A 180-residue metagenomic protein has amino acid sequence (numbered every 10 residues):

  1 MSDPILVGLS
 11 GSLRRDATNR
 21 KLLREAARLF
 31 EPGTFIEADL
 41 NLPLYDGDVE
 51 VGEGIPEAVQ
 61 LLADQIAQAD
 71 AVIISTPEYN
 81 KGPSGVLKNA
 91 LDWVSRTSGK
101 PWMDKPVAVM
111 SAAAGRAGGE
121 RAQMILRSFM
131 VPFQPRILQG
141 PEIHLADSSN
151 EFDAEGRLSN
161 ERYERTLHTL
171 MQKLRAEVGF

Functional and structural regions predicted by a protein language model:
M1-S2, W102: Short, flexible coil/linker segments at domain boundaries that flank nucleotide/cofactor-interacting
S2-P32: N-terminal beta1-alpha1 ligand-phosphate binding loop
S2-V7, R136-F180: Glycine-rich phosphate/pyrophosphate-binding loop and the adjoining helix
I5, T34-I36, P106: Residues at the starts of beta-strands that form the adenosine-phosphate
L6, N19, L23, V59 (+4 more regions): A general structural signal for well-ordered alpha-helical segments in protein cores
G33-L44, I137-A146: Short beta-strand elements in bilobed, periplasmic/extracellular small-molecule ligand-binding domains
D39-P56, E151-F152: N-terminal beta-loop-helix "entrance" segment that forms/cooperates in small-molecule cofactor or anionic ligand
G54-Q134: Helix-loop-strand module that forms the ligand-binding subsite of alpha/beta enzymes
